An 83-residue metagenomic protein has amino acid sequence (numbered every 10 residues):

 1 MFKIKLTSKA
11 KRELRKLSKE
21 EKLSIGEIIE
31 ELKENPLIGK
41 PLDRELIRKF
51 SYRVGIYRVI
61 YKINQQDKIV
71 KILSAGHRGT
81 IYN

Functional and structural regions predicted by a protein language model:
M1-L23, E31, V54-Y57, K62-N83: Enriched for short, Lys/Arg-rich terminal
I29-Y52: A short, surface-exposed loop/turn module that caps and links secondary-structure elements
